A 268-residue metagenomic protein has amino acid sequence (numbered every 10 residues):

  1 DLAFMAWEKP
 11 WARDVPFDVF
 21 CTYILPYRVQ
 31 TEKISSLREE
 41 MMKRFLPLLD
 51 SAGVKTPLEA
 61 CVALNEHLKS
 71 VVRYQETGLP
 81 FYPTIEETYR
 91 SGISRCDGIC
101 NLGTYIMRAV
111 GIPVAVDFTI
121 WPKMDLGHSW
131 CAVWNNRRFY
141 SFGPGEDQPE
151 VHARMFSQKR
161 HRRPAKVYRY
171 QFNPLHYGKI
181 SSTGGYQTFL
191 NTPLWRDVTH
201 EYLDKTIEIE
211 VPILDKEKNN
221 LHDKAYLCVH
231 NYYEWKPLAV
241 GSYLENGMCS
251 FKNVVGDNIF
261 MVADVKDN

Functional and structural regions predicted by a protein language model:
D1-N65, A109, F139, Q158-N268: N-terminal accessory/pre-domain segments preceding catalytic cores
P47-H67, E76-E86, S91-G92, D97-G185: Hydrophobic/aromatic-rich core segments of domains that either
